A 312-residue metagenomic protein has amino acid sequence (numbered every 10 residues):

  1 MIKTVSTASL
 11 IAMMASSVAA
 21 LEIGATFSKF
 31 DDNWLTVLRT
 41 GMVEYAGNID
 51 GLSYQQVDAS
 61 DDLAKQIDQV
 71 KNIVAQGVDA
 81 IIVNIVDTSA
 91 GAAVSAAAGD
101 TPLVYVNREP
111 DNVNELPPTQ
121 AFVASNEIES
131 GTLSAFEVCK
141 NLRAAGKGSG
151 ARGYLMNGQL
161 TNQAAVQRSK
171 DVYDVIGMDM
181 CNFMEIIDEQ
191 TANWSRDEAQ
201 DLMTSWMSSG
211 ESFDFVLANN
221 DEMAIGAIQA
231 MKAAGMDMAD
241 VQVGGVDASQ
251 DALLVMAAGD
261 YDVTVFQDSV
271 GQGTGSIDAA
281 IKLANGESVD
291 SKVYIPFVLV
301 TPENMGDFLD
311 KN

Functional and structural regions predicted by a protein language model:
M1-A20: Gram-negative bacterial Sec-dependent N-terminal signal peptides
V18-N312: A residue-level marker of the well-folded mature domains of exported/periplasmic proteins
